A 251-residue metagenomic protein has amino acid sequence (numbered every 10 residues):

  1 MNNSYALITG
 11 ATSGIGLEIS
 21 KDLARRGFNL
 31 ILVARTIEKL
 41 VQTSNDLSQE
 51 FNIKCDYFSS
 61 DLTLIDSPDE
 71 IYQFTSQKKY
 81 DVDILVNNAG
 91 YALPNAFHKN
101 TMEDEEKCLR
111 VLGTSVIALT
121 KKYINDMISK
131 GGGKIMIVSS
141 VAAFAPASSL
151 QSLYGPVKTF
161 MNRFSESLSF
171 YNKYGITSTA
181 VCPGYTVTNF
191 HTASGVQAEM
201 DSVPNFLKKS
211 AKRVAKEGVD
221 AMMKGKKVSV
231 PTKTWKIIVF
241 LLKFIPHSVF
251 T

Functional and structural regions predicted by a protein language model:
T12-G14: Conserved glycine-rich cofactor-binding loop
R26-Q42: Conserved glycine-rich Rossmann-like NAD(P)H-binding loop of the short-chain dehydrogenase/reductase
A96-H98, D104-L109: Substrate-binding pocket helix/loop in short-chain dehydrogenase/reductase
T120, P156-V157: Active-site helix of classical SDR
S140: Residue(s) in the substrate-gating loop at a strand-loop-helix junction that position the organic substrate next
A145, E166-T177: Active-site-adjacent segment of SDR/Rossmann-fold oxidoreductases
A180, D201-I238: C-terminal helical subdomain
